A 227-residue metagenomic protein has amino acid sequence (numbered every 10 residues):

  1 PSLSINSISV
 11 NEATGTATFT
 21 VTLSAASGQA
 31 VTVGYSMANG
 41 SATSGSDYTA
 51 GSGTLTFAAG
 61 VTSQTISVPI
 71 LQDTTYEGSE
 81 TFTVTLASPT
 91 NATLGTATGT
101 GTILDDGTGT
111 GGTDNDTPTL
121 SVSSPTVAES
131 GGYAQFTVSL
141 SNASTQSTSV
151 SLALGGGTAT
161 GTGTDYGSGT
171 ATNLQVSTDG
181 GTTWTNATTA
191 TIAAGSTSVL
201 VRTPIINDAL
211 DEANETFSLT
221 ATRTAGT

Functional and structural regions predicted by a protein language model:
P1-T227: Short boundary segments that mark the start of a structured unit
